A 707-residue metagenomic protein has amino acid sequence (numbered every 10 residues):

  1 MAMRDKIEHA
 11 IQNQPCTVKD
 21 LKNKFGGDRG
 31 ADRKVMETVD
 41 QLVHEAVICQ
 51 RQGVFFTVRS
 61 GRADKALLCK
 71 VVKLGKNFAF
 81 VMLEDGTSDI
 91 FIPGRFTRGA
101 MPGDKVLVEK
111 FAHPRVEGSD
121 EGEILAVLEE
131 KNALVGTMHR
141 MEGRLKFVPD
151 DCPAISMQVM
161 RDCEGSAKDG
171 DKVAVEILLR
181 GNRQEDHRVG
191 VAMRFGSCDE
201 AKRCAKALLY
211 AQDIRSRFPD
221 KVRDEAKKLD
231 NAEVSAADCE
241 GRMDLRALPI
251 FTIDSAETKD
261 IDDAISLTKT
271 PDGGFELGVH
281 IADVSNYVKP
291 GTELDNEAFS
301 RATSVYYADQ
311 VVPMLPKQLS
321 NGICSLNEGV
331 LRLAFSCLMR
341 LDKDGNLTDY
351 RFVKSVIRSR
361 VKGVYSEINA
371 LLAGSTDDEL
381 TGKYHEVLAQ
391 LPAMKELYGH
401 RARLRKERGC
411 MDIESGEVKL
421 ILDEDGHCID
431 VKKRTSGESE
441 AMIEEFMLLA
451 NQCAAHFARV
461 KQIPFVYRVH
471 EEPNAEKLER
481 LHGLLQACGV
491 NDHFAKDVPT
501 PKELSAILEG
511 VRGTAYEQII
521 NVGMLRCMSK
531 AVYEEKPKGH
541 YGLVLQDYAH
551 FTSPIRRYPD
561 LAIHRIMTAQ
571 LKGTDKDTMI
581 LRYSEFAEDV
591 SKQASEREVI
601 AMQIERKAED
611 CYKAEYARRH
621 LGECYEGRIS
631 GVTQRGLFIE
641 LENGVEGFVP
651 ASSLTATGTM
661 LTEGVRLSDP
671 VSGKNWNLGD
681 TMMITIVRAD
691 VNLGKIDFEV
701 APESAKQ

Functional and structural regions predicted by a protein language model:
M1-G278, S285-V330, N369-L372, E615 (+2 more regions): Charge-lined substrate channels and their catalytic hotspots, especially those that engage the 3′ end of RNA
N23, A174, L179-G181, S197 (+6 more regions): Electropositive polyanion-binding surfaces
